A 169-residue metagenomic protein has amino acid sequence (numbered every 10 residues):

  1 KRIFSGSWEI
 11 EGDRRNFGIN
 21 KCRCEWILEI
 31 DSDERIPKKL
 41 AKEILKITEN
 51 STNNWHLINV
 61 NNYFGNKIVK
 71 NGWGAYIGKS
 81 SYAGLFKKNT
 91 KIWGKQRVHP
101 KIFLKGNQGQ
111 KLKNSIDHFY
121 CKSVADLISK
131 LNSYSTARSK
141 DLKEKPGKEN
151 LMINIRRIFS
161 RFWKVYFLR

Functional and structural regions predicted by a protein language model:
K1-K21: Conserved donor nucleotide-binding strand/loop of the catalytic core
D13-I19, W26, P37-R169: Catalytic-site signature of metal-activated, phosphate-bearing donor transferases, centered on the GT-A/GT-A-like
E34: Aromatic, loop-rich ligand-recognition surfaces of beta-strand-rich domains
